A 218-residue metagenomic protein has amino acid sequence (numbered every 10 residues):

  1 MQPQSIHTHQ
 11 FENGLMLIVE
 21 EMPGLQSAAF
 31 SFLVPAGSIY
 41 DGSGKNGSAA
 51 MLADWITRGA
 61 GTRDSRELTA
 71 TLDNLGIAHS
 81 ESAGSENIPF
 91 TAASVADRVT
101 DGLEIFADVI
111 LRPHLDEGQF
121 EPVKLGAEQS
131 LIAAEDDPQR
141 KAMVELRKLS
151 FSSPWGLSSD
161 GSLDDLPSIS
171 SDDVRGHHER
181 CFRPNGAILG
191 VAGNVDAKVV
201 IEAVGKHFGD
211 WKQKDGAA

Functional and structural regions predicted by a protein language model:
M1-S27: N- or domain-start disorder-to-order transition segments that initiate the globular core
Q2-H7, G156-D160, D164, R183-P184 (+1 more regions): An aromatic/glycine/proline-enriched structural segment found at the starts of mature extracellular/organellar domains
I18-E20, L25-D54, R63-I110, R140-D164 (+1 more regions): M16 family metallopeptidases and their MPP-like homologs
A70, N74, P113-I132, D196 (+1 more regions): Acidic/histidine-enriched alpha-helical segments
A107-E117, K206-D215: A common structural junction motif
E128-M143: Short acidic/His-enriched helical or mixed secondary-structure segments at domain edges of catalytic enzymes and some
H178: Conserved, carboxylate-rich catalytic/transport cores that coordinate ions
